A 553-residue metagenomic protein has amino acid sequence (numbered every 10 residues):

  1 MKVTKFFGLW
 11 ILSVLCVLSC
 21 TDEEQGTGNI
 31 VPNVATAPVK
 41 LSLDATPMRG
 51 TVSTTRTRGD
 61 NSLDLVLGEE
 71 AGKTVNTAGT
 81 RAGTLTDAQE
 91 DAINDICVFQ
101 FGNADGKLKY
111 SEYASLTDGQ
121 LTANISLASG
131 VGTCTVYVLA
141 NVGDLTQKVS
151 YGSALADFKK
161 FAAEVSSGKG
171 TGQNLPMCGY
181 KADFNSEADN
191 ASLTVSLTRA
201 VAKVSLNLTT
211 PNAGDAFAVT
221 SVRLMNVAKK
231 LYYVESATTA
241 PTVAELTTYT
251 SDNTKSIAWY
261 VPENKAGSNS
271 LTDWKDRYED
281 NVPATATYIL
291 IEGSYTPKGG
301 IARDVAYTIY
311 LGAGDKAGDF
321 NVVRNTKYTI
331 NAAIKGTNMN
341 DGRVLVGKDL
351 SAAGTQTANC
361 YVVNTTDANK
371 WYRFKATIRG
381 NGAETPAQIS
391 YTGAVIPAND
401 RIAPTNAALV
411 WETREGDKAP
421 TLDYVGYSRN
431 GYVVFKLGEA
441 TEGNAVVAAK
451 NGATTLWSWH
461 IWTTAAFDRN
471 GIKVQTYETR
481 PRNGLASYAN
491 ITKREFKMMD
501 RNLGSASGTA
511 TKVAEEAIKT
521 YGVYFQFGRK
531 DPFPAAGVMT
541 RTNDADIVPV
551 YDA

Functional and structural regions predicted by a protein language model:
M1-G8: Bacterial N-terminal signal peptides that target proteins for export
G8-V17: Bacterial N-terminal signal peptides
C16-L43, L206, N325, I330 (+2 more regions): Bacterial Sec-dependent N-terminal signal peptides
G26-S53, G59, D64, A71-A78 (+1 more regions): A short, Gly/Thr-enriched small/hydrophobic beta-strand-prone motif that recurs across taxa
D64-Y151, S205-R324: Tryptophan-paired
Q147-A156, V305-Y307, L456-T464: Edge beta-strands of extracellular beta-sandwich domains
K159-A200, N207-P211, G314-A352: Extracellular beta-sheet/turn segments enriched in Thr/Pro/Gly and aliphatic residues
S294, D349-A553: Short, compositionally biased
